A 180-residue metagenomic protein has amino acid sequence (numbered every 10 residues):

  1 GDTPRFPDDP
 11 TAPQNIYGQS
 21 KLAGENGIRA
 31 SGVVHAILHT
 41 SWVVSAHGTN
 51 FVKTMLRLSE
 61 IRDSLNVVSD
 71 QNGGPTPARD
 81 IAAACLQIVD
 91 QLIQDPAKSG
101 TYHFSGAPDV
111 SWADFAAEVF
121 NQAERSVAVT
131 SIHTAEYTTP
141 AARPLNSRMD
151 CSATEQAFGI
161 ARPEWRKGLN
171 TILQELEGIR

Functional and structural regions predicted by a protein language model:
G1-L38, V43: Catalytic helix-loop patch of NAD(P)-dependent Rossmann-fold dehydrogenases
D8, N15, G73-T76, V110 (+2 more regions): Residue-level signal for the nucleotide or nucleotide-sugar donor/cofactor binding architecture
G27-G73, R79-D80, L86-Q87: NAD(P)-dependent short-chain dehydrogenase/reductase
V67-N72, G100-D109, A157: Glycine-rich Rossmann NAD(P)(H)-binding loop
R79-D90, R166, N170: Amphipathic alpha-helical segments that line or abut small-molecule/effector binding pockets and mediate allosteric
A84-C85, Q91-P140, R180: Mid/C-terminal beta-alpha module of Rossmann-like enzyme folds, strongest in SDR-family dehydrogenases/epimerases
A135-A157, R162, I172: A hydrophobic C-terminal alpha-helical subdomain
W165-R180: Amphipathic terminal alpha-helices
